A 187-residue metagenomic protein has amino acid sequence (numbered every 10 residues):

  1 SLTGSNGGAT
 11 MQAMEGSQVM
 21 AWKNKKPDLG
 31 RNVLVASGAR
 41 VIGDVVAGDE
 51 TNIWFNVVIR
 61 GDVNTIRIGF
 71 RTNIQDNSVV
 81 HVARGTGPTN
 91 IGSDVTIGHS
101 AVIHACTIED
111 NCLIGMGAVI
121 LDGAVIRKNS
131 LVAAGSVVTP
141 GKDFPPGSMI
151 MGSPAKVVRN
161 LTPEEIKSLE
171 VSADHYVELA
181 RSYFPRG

Functional and structural regions predicted by a protein language model:
M11-L29, L34, D62, I68-F70 (+4 more regions): Glycine-rich hexapeptide-repeat left-handed beta-helix
L34-A36, R40: Mature N-terminal segment immediately following signal peptide/propeptide cleavage in secreted/periplasmic
S37, D49, F70: A cytosolic small-molecule/anion-sensing beta-strand core signal
G38, F55-N56, D76-N77: Generic short beta-strand segments
R40-E50, V57-V58: Short, contiguous, helix-prone interaction/anchoring segments in small proteins
T96: Short proline/glycine- and basic residue-enriched helix-capping loop/turn segments at helix->loop/beta transitions
